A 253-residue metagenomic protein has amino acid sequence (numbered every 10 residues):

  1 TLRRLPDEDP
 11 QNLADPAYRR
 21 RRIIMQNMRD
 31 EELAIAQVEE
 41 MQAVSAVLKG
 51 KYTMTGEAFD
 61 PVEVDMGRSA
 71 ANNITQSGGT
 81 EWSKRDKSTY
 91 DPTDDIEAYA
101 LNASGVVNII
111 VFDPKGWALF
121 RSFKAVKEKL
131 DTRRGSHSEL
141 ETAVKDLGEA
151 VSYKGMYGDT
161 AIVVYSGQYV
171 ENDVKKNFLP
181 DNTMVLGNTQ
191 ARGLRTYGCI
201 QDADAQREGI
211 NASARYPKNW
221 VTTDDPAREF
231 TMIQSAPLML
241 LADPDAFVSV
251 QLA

Functional and structural regions predicted by a protein language model:
T1-S69, D91-D95, Y99-A118, A227-I233: Long, contiguous amphipathic alpha-helices that act as assembly "spine/axial" helices in icosahedral shell and virion
R3-R4, R19-R22, R29, R68 (+7 more regions): Arginine residue identity/basic-tract feature
I24-E31, T80-T93, G193-A203, A212-Y216: Extended, compositionally biased low-complexity polar/Lys-Gly-rich tracts and adjacent boundary/linker regions are
L33-A34, M41, S45, Y52-E57 (+10 more regions): Generic marker of "main functional regions" within proteins
E63-D65, A70-K84: Charged, low-complexity intrinsically disordered segments
E81-F123, K127-V151: Acidic/histidine-enriched, beta-strand-rich ligand/metal-binding domains
K127-A253: Sequence/fold signature of self-assembling virion shell proteins
